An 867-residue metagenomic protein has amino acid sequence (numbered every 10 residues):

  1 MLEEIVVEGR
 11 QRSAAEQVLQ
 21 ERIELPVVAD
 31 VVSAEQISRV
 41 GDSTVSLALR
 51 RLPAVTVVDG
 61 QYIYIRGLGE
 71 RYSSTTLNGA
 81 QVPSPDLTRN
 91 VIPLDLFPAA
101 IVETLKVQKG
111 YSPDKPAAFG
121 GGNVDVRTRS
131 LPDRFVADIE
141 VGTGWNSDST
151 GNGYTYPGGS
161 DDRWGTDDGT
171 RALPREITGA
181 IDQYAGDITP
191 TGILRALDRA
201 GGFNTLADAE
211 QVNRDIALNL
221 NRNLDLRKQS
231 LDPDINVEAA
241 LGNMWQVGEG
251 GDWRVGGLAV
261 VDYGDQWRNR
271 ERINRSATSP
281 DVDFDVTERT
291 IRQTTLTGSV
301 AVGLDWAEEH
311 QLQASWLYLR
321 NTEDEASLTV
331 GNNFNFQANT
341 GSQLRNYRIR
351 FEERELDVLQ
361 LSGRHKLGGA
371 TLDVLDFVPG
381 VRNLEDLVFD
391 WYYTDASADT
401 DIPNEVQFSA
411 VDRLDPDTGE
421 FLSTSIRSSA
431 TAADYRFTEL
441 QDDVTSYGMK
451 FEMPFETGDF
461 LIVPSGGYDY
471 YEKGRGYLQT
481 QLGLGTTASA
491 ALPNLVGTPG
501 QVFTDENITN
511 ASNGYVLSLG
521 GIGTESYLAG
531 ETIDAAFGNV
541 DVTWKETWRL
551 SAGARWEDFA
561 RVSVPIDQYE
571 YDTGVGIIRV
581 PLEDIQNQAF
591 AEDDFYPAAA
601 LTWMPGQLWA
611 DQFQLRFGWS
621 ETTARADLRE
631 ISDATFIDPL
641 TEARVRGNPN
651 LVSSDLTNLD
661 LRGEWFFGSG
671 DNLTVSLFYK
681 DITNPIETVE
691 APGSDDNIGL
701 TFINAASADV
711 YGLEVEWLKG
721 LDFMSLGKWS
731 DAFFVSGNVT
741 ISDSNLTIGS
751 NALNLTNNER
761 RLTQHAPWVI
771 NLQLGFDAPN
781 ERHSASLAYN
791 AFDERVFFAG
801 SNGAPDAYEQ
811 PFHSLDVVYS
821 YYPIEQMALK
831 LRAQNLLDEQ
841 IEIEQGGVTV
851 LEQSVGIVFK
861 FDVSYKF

Functional and structural regions predicted by a protein language model:
V6-S38, E70-T76, A80, P85: N-terminal periplasmic "start-of-domain" segments of outer-membrane beta-barrel proteins
R51-P53, A80-G110, R129, T155: Short acidic/polar hinge/loop motifs at secondary-structure boundaries that mediate gating or recognition
L96-E140, K866: A beta-strand signature from Gram-negative outer-membrane beta-barrel systems, especially the internal plug domain
G179-S327, E355-L359, P597-A600, M604: Transmembrane beta-barrel wall of Gram-negative outer-membrane proteins
V374-V381, D386-T394, A398-A410, P464 (+5 more regions): Membrane-embedded beta-barrel scaffold of Gram-negative outer-membrane proteins
L375, A432-L440, M449-E456, L461-S465 (+6 more regions): Conserved C-terminal beta-signal and adjacent last beta-strands/turns of outer-membrane beta-barrel proteins
L440, Y447-K450, L492-L495, P499-F503 (+4 more regions): Outer membrane beta-barrel strand-and-loop segments of large Gram-negative receptors, especially TonB-dependent
E546-T547, N672, S676-I686, N697-F798: Gram-negative outer-membrane beta-barrel transporters
